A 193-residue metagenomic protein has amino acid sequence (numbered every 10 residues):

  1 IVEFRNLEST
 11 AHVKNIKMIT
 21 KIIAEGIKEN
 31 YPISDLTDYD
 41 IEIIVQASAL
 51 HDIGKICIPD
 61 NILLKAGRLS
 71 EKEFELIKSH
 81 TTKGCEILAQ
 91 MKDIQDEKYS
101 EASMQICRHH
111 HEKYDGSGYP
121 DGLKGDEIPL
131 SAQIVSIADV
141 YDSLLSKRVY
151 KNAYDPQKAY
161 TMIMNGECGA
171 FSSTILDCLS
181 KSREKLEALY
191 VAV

Functional and structural regions predicted by a protein language model:
E3-V193: Metal-dependent catalytic cores of enzymes that make or break cyclic nucleotides and related phosphoester linkages
